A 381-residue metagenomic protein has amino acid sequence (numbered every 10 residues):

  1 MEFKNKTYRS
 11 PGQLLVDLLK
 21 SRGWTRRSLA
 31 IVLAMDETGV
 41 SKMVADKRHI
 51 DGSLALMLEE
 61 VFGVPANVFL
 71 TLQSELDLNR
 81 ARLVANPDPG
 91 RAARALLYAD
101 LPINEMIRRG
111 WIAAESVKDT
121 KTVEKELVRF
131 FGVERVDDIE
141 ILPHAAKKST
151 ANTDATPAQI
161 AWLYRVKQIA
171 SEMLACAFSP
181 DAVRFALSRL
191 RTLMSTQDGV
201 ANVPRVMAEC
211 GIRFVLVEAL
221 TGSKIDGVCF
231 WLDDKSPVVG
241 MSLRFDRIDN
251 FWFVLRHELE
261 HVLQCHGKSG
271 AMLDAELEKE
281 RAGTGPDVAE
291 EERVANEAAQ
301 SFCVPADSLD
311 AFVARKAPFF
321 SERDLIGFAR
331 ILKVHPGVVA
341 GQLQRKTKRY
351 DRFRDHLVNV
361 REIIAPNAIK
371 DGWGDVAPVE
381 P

Functional and structural regions predicted by a protein language model:
M1-P381: Active-site hotspot residues in diverse enzymes, especially metal/ion-binding acidic/histidine motifs
